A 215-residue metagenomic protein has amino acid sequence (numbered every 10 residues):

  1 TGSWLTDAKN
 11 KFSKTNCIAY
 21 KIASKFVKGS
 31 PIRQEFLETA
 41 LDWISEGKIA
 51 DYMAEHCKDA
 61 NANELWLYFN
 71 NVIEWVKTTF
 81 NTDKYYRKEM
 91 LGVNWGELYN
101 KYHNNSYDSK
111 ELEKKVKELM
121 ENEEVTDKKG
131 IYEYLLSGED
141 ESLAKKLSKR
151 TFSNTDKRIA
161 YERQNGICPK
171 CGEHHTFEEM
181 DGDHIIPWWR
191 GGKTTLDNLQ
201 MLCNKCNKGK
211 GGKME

Functional and structural regions predicted by a protein language model:
T1-S142: Solvent-exposed functional surfaces
D59, L143, T151, I185-I186: A near-ubiquitous, low-amplitude feature marking generic local secondary-structure context
A62-L65, N105, S109, R150-S153 (+3 more regions): Short amphipathic alpha-helix initiation/capping segments at coil-to-helix junctions
F80, M120-E123, E139-D140, Q164 (+4 more regions): Alpha-helix capping/termination and helix-coil
K114-K115, R163-G166, D183: Short amphipathic alpha-helical surface micro-motifs
V125-K170: Short, charged surface segments at domain edges that flank catalytic/cofactor-binding sites
K149, A160, G172-L202, K210-E215: Histidine-centered nuclease catalytic patch
K205: C-terminal, active-site-flanking charged/polar segments
